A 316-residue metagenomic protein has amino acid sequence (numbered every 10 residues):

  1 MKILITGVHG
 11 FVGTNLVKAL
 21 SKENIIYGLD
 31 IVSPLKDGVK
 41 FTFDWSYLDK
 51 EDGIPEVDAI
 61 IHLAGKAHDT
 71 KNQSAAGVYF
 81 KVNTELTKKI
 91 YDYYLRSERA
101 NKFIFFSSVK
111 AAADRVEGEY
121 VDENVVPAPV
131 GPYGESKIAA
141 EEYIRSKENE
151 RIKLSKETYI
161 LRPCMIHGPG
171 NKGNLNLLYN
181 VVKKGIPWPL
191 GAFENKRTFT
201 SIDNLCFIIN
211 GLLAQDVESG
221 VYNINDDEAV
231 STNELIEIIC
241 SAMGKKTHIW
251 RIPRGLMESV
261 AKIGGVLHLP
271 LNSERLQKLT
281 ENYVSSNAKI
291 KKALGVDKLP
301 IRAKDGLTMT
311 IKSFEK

Functional and structural regions predicted by a protein language model:
I3-K22: N-terminal Rossmann NAD(P)H-binding glycine-rich loop of SDR-like oxidoreductase domains
T6, L29, I60-A64, F103-V109 (+1 more regions): SDR active-site strand-loop-helix element
W45-E85, K89, Y93, A111: NAD(P)H-binding glycine-rich loop region in Rossmannoid oxidoreductase-like domains and their noncatalytic homologs
A67-T70, V109-A113, P127, C164-H167: Active-site segment of SDR-like NAD(P)-dependent oxidoreductases
K81, E85, E117-I166, N171 (+1 more regions): Catalytic helix-loop patch of NAD(P)-dependent Rossmann-fold dehydrogenases
K88-P132: Conserved Rossmann-fold NAD(P)-dependent oxidoreductase catalytic core, especially the SDR/UDP-sugar
N171-L177, G191-L213, S219-G220: Substrate-positioning beta->alpha
Q215-L271, N287, R302-A303, L307-I311 (+1 more regions): Mid/C-terminal beta-alpha module of Rossmann-like enzyme folds, strongest in SDR-family dehydrogenases/epimerases
